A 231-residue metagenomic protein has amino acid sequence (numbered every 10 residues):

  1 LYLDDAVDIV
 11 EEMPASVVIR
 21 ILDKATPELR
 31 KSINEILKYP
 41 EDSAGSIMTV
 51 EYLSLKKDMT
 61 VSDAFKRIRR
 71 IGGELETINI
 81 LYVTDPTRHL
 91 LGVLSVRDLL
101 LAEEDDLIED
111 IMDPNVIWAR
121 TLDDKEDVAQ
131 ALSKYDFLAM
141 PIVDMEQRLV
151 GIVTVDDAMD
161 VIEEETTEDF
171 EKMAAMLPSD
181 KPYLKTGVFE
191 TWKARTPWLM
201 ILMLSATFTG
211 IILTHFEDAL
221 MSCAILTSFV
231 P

Functional and structural regions predicted by a protein language model:
L1-P231: Cytosolic regulatory modules rich in charged/polar residues
